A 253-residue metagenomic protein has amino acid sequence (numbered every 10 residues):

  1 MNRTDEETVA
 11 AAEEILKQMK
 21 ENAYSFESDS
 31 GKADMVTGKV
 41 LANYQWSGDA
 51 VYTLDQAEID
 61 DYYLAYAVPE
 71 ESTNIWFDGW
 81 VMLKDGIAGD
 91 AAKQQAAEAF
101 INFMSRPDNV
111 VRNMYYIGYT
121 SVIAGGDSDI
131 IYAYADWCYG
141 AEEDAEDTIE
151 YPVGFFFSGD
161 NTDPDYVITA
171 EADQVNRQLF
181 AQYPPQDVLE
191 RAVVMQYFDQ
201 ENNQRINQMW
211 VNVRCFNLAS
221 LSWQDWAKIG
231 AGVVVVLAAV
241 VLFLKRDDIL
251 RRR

Functional and structural regions predicted by a protein language model:
M1-A65: Ligand-binding pocket segment of bilobal, Venus flytrap-like solute-binding proteins
N2-R3, K20-A23, K84-I87, V193-Y197: Second-shell loop/turn segments in exported
E6-A10, D29, A91-Q95, Y197-Q204: Soluble non-cytosolic domains of exported or imported proteins
I15-K17, D61-K84: Periplasmic-binding protein-like
K17-Y24, V36, V40, D55 (+3 more regions): Sec-exported extracytoplasmic/periplasmic mature domains
S47-V51, E71-T73, I87-A88, D108: Solvent-exposed loop/turn segments at secondary-structure junctions within structured extracellular/periplasmic domains
M82-Q182: Mature extracytoplasmic/periplasmic domains
S158-R253: Conserved C-terminal helix/tail region of periplasmic/extracytoplasmic solute-binding proteins
